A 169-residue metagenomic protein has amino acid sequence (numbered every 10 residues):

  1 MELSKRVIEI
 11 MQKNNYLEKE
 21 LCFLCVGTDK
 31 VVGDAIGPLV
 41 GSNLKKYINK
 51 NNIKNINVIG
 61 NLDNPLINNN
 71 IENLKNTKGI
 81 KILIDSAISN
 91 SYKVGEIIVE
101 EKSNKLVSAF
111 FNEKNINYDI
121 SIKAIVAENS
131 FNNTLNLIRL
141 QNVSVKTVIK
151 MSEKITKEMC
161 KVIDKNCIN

Functional and structural regions predicted by a protein language model:
M1-N169: N-terminal catalytic or cofactor-binding beta/alpha core of small enzyme domains
